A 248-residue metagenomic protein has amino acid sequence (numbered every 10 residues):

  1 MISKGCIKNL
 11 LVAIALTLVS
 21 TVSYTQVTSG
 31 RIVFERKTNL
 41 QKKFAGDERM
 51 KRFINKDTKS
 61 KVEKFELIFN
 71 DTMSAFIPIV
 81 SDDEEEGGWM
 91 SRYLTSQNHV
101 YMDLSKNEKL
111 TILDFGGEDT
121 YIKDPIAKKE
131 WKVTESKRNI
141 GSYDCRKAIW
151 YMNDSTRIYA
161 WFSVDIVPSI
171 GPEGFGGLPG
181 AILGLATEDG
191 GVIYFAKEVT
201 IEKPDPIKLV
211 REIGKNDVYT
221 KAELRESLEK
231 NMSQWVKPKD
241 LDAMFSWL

Functional and structural regions predicted by a protein language model:
M1-I32, S246-L248: Bacterial Sec-dependent N-terminal signal peptides
V27-L248: Extended soluble regions of mature proteins
